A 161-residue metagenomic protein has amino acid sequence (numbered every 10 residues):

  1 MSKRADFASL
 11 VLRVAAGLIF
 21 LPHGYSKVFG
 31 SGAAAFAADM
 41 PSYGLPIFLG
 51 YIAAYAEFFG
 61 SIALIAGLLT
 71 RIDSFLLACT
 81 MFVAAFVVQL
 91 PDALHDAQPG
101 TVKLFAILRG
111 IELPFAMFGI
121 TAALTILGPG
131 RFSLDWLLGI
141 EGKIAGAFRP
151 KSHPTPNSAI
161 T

Functional and structural regions predicted by a protein language model:
M1-F29, I47-Y55, F59-T161: Extended, low-polarity transmembrane helix blocks
F29-I47: Membrane-interface interhelical connector segments
